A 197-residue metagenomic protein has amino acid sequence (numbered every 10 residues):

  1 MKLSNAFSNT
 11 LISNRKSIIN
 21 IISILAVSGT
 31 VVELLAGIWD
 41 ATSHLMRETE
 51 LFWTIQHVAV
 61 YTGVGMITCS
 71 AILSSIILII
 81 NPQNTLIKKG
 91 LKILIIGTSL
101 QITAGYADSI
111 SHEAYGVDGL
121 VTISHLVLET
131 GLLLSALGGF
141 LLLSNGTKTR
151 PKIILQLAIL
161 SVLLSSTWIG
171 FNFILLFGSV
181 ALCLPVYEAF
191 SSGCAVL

Functional and structural regions predicted by a protein language model:
M1-I18: Short, Lys/Arg-rich, polar N-terminal cytosolic tail immediately upstream of the first transmembrane signal-anchor
K2, V58-S75, V127-L143, S191-L197: Hydrophobic cores of alpha-helical transmembrane segments in multi-pass inner/ER membrane proteins, independent
I18-V27, T49-C69, K89-K92, G119-T130 (+1 more regions): Membrane-entry segments of alpha-helical transmembrane domains in multi-pass membrane proteins
L25-V32, G63, I93-Q101, G131 (+2 more regions): Hydrophobic alpha-helical transmembrane segments of polytopic
T30-H44: Alpha-helical transmembrane segments of multi-pass membrane proteins
E50, T54, S166, S179-Y187 (+1 more regions): Intrinsically disordered, flexible peripheral segments
L51, N84-I93, A107-L160, F171-L184: Membrane-interface helix-loop-helix junctions at boundaries between adjacent transmembrane segments
